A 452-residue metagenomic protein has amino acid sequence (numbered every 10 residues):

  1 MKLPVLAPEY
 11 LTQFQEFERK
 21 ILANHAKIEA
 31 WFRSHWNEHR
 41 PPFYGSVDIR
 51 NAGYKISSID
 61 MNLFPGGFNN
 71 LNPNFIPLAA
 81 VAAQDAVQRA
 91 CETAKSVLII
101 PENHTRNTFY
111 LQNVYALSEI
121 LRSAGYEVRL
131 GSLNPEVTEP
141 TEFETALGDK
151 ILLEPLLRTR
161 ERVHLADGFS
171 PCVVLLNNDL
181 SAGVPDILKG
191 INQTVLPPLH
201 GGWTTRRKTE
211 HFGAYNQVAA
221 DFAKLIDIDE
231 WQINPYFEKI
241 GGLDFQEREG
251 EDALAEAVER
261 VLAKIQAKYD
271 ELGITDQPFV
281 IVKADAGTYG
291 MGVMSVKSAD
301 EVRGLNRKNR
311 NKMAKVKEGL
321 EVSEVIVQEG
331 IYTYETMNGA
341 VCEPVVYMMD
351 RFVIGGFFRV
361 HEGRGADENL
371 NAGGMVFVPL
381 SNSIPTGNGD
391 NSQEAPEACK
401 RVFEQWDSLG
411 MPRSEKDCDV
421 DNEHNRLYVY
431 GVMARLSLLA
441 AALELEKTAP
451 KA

Functional and structural regions predicted by a protein language model:
M1-H39, Q193, G202, D221-W231: Short glycine- and acidic-rich boundary segments immediately preceding or forming the N-terminal edge of structured
K2-Y10, W36, F64-L98, H361-A452: C-terminal active-site "lid" helix and adjoining low-complexity regulatory extension at the edge of ATP-using catalytic
K27-W31, S46, P65, L98 (+3 more regions): N-terminal beta-alpha lobe that positions the nucleotide/phosphoryl donor in ATP/NTP-coupled carboxylate activation
H39-P65, K283, G330, C342-I354 (+2 more regions): Conserved metal-phosphate-binding beta-hairpin within the catalytic cores of diverse ATP-dependent phosphoryl-transfer
R40-F43, L121, D167, N338-V341: Short solvent-exposed loop/turn micro-motifs enriched in small/polar/acidic residues
D48-G53, L63-P65, N103, P155-L157 (+6 more regions): Short, flexible loop/turn elements at secondary-structure junctions
G53-K55, R260-A267, L272-F279, Y289-M291 (+1 more regions): Phosphate-binding site of ATP-dependent enzymes
V81-A82, T105-S123, E127-D276: Conserved N-proximal alpha/beta basic substrate-recognition cap immediately N-terminal to, or forming the N-lobe
